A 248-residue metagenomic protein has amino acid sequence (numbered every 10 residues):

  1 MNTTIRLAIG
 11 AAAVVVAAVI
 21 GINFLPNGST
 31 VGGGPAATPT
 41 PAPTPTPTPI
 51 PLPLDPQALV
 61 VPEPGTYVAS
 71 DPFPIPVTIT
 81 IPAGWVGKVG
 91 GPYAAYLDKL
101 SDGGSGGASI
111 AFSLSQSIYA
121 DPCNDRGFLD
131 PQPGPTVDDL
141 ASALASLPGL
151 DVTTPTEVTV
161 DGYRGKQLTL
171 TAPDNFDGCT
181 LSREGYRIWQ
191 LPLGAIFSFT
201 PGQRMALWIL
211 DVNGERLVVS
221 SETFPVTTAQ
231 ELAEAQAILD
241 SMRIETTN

Functional and structural regions predicted by a protein language model:
N2-S115, A120-R126, A195-R204, W208-N248: N-terminal targeting sequences that direct proteins away from the cytosol to non-cytosolic compartments
T3, P133-S142, T228: Intrinsic-disorder/low-complexity, polar/charged segments
P92, D130, Y186: Cys/His-rich zinc-coordinating "finger/knuckle" motifs
A111, R126-D139: Glycine-rich (often Gly-Gly/Gly-Pro-rich) flexible segments and glycine-rich loop motifs, frequently accented by
L129, D151, F224: Generic anion/oxyanion-binding catalytic loop in active/binding sites
V137-W208: Signature of long, low-cysteine stretches enriched in small and polar/charged residues
